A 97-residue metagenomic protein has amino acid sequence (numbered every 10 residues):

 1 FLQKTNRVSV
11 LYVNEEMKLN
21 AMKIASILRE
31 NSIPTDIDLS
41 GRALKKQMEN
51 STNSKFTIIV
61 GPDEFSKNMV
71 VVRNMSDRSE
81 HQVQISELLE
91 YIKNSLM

Functional and structural regions predicted by a protein language model:
F1-M97: NTP/phosphate- and nucleic-acid-binding module
